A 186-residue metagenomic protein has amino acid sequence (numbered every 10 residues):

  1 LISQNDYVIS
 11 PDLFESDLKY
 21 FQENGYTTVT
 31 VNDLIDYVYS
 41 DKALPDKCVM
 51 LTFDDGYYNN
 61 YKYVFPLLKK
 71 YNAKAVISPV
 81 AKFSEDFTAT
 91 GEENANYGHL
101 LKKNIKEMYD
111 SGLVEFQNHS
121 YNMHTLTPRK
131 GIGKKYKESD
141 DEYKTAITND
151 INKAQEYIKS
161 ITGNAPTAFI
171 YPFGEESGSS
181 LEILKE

Functional and structural regions predicted by a protein language model:
L1-N5, K47-V49, K69-E176: Metal-dependent polysaccharide deacetylase catalytic core of the NodB/CE4 family, i.e., the active-site-bearing domain
L1-V49: N-terminal pre-catalytic segment of deacetylase/amide-hydrolase enzymes
D12-K19, E23, N32, K62 (+8 more regions): Solvent-exposed, polar/charged alpha-helical surfaces in well-ordered, non-transmembrane soluble domains, broadly
N32-I35, D55-Y57, P79-A81, S120-N122: A mature extracytoplasmic/lumenal domain signature
D33-L34, M50-N59, K70-A73: Substrate-binding cleft of extracellular glycoside hydrolase catalytic domains
Y39, N60-K62: Short N-terminal helix/helix-N-cap motif within the alpha/beta-hydrolase-1
N164, L181-E186: Extended hydrophobic/aromatic segments used for targeting, binding, or gating
